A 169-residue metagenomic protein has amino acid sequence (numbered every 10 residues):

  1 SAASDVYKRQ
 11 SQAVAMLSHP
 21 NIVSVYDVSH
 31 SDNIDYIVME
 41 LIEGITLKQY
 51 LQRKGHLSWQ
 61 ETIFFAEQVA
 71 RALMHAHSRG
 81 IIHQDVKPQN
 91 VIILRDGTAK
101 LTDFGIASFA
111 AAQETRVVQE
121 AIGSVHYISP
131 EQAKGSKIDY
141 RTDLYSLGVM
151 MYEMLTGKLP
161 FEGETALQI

Functional and structural regions predicted by a protein language model:
S4-M16: AlphaC helix of the eukaryotic protein kinase fold
V28: Activation-segment/catalytic-loop signature of the eukaryotic protein kinase fold
D32-T46: Conserved short submotifs of the Hanks-type protein kinase catalytic core that shape the nucleotide-binding pocket
L47-L57: AlphaC helix of the protein kinase catalytic domain
F65-A66: Activation segment signature within eukaryotic-like protein kinase domains
R71-I81: Protein kinase catalytic-loop region centered on the HRD/HxD motif
